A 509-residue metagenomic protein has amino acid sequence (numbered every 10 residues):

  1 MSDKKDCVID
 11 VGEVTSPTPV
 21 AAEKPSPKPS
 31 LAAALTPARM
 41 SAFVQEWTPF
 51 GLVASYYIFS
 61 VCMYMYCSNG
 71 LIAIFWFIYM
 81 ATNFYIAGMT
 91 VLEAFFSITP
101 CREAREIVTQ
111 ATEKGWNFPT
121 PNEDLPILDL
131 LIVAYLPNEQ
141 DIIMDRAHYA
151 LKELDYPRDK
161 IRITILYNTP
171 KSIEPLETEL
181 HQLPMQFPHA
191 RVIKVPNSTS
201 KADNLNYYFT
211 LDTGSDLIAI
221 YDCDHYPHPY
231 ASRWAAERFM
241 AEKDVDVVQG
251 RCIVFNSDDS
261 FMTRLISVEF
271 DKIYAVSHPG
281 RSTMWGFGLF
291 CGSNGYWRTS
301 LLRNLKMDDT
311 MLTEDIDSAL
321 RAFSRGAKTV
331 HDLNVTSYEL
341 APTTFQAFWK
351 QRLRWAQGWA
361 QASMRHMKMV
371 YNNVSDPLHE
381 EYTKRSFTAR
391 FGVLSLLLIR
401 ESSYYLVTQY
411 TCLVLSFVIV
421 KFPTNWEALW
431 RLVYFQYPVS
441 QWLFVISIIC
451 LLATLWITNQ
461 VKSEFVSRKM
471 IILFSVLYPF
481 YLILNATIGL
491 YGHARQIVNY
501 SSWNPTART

Functional and structural regions predicted by a protein language model:
S2-W47, I86-L125, K368-L396, L413-T509: Juxtamembrane C-terminal module of membrane proteins
I127-L131, R162, D317: Cell-envelope/extracellular polymer assembly enzymes that use nucleotide-activated donors
A147-K160: Short, acidic, metal-binding catalytic loop of nucleotide-sugar glycosyltransferases
Y167-E179, N197-S198: A conserved acidic beta->alpha catalytic loop
P184-P188, I193-K194, S200-L217, P229-L312 (+4 more regions): Long helical/loop segments within the catalytic core of UDP-sugar-dependent glycosyltransferases, especially the large
L312-S318: Acidic donor-binding loop at a coil-to-helix junction in glycosyltransferase catalytic cores that engages
A319-Y338: Catalytic donor-sugar/metal-binding loop of nucleotide-sugar-dependent glycosyltransferases
